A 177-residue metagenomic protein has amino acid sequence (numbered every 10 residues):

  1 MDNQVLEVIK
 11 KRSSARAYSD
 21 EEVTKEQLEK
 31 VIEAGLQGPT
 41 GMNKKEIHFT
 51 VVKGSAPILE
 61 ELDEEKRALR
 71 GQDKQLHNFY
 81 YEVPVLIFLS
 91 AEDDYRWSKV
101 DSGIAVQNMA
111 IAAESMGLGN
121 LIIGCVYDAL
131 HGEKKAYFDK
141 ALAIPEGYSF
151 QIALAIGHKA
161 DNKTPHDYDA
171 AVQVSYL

Functional and structural regions predicted by a protein language model:
M1-L177: Acidic, surface-exposed loops and disordered segments
